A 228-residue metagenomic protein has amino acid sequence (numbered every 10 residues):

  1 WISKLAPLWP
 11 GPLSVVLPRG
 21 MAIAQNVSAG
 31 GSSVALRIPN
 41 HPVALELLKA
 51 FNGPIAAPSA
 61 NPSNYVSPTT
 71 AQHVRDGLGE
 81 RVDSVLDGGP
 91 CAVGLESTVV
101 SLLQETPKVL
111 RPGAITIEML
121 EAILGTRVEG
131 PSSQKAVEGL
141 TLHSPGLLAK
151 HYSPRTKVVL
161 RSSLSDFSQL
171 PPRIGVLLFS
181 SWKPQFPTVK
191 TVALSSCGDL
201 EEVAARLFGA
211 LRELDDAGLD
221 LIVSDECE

Functional and structural regions predicted by a protein language model:
W1-E228: Active-site-adjacent structural elements in enzyme catalytic cores
